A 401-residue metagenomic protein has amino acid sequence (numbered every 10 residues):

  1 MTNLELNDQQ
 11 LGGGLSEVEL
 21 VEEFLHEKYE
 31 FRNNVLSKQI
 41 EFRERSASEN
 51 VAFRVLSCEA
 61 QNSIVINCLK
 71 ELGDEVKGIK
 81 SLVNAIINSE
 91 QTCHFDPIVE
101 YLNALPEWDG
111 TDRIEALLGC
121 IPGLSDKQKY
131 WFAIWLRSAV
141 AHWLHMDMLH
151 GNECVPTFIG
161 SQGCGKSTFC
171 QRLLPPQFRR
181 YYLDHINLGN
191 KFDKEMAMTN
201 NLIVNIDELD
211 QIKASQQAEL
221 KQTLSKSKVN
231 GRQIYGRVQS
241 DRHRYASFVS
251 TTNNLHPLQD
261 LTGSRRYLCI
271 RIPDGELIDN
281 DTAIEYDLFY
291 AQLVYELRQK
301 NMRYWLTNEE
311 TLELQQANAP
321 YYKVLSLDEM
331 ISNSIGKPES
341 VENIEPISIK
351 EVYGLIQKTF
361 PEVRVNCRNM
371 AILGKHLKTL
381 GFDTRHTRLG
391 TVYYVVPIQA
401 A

Functional and structural regions predicted by a protein language model:
M1-T111, G123-Y130, V363-R364, Q399-A401: N-terminal nucleic-acid engagement/recognition segments and initiation subdomains in replication, restriction
S89-T199: P-loop NTPase catalytic core of nucleic-acid-dependent motor ATPases
K194-T199, Q233-T251: AAA+/SF3 P-loop NTPase mechanochemical coupling elements
L202-L224, L258-G263: Conserved AAA+/SF3 P-loop NTPase catalytic/coupling segment centered on the Walker-B
A218-S240: Conserved catalytic/switch belt of AAA+ P-loop NTPases
G236, D274-N280, I284, N343-A401: Positively charged interface segments
L258-L277: A short helix-turn-beta junction within AAA+ P-loop NTPase domains corresponding to the substrate/partner-engaging
Q299-N343: Conserved alpha/beta core segments of nucleic-acid transaction machinery
